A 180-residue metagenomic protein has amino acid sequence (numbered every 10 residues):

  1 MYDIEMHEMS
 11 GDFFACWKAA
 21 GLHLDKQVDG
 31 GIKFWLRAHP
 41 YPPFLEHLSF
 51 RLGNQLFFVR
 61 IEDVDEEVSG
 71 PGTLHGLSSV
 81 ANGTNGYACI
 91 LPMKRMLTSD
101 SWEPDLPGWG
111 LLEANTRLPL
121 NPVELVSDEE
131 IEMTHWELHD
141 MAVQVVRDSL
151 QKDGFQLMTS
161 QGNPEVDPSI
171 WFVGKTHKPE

Functional and structural regions predicted by a protein language model:
M1-H39, N121-Q161: Acidic-basic catalytic patches of nuclease active cores, encompassing PD-(D/E)XK and other metal-cofactor nuclease
D29, L52-E66, G83-T84, K94 (+1 more regions): An acidic, glycine-rich, mixed-charge low-complexity segment common to nucleic-acid enzymes
E46-V59, F172-E180: Active-site beta-strand-loop-beta-strand hairpin of nuclease catalytic cores that positions key catalytic residues
S69-L77, D140-V143: Well-ordered, non-membrane alpha-helical segments in soluble/globular domains
G72-A88: Helix-rich interaction surfaces within compact, conserved domain-sized segments that mediate assembly or partner
N82-T84, M96-V145: Surface-exposed beta-loop interaction hotspot
A88-P92, T159-Q161: A structural signal for short, well-ordered beta-strand segments and their strand-loop junctions that often border
P164-V173: Beta-rich nucleic-acid/ligand-interaction surfaces
